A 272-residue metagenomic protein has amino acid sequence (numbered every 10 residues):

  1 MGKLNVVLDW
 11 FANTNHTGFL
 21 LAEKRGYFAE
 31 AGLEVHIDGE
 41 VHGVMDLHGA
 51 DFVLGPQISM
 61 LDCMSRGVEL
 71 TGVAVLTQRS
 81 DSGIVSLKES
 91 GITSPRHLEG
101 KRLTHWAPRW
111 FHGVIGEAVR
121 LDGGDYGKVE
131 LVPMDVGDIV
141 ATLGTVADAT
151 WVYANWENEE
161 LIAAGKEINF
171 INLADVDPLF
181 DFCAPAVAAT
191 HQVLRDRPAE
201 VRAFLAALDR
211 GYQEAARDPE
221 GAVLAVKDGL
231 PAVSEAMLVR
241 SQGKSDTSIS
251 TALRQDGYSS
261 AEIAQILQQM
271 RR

Functional and structural regions predicted by a protein language model:
G2-V136, L143-V152, D181: Short, glycine-/small- and polar/acidic-enriched structural segments that line small-molecule recognition paths
K24, I115, N158, V223 (+1 more regions): Generic structural marker for isolated residues within well-ordered, non-membrane alpha-helices of soluble domains
I58, T145-L230: Pocket-lining segment of extracytoplasmic ligand-binding domains
S94-P95, H191, S260: Structural motif detector for alpha-helix initiation sites
D196-Q265, R272: Secondary-structure end/capping motifs
